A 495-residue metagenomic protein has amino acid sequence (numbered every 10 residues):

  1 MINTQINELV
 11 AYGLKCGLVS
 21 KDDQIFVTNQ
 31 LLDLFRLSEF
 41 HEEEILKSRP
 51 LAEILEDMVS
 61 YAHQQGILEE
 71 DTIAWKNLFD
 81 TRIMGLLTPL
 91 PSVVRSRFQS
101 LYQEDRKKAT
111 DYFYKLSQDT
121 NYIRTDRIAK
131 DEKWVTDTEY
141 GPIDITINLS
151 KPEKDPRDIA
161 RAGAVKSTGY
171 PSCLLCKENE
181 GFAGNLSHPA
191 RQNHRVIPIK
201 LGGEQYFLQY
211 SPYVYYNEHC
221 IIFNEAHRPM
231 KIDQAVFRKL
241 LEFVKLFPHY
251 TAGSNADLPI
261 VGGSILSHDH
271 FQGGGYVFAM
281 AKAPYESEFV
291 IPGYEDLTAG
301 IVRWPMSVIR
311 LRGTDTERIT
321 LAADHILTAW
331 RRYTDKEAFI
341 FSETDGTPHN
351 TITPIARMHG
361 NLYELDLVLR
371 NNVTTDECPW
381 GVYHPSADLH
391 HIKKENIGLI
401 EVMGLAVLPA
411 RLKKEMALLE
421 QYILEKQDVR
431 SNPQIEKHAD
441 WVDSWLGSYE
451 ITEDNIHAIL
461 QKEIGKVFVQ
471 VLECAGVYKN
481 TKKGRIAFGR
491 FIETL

Functional and structural regions predicted by a protein language model:
M1-I222, A226-P229, R303-P305, I319-A323 (+2 more regions): Active-site microenvironments that recognize anionic phosphate/pyrophosphate groups
N193-R195, E225-A252: Helical scaffold of the NTase/Pol beta-like nucleotidyltransferase catalytic core
A235, V244-S264, G273-T334: Catalytic or ion-translocation cores adjacent to nucleophile or general acid/base/metal-coordination motifs in diverse
P259-S267, D345-T351: Beta-rich nucleic-acid/ligand-interaction surfaces
